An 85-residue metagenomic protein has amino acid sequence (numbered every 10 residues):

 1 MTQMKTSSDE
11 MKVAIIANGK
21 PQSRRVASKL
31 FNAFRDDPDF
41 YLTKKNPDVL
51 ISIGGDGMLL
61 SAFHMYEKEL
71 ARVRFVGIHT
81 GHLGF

Functional and structural regions predicted by a protein language model:
T2-M11: Glycine-rich phosphate/diphosphate-binding loops that line cofactor/substrate pockets in enzymes
D9, I16-Q22, A33, P38-F85: Small-residue-rich beta-alpha loop regions that form the catalytic core of phosphotransfer and lipid-active enzymes
